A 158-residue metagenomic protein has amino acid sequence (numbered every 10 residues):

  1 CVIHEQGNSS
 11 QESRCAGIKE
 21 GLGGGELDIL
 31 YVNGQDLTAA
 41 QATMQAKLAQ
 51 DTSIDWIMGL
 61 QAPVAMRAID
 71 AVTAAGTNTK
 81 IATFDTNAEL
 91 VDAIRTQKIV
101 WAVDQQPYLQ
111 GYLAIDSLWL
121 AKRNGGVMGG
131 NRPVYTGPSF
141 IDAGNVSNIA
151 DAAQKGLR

Functional and structural regions predicted by a protein language model:
C1-R158: A residue-level marker of the well-folded mature domains of exported/periplasmic proteins
